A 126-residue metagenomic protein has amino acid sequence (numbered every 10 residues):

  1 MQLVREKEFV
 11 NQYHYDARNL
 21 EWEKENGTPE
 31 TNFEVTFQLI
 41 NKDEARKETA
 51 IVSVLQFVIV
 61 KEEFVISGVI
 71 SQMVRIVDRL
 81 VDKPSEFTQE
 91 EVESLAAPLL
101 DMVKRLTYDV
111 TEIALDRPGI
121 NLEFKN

Functional and structural regions predicted by a protein language model:
M1-A97, I113-N126: N-terminal intrinsically disordered, cationic/polar leader segments that include organellar targeting peptides
